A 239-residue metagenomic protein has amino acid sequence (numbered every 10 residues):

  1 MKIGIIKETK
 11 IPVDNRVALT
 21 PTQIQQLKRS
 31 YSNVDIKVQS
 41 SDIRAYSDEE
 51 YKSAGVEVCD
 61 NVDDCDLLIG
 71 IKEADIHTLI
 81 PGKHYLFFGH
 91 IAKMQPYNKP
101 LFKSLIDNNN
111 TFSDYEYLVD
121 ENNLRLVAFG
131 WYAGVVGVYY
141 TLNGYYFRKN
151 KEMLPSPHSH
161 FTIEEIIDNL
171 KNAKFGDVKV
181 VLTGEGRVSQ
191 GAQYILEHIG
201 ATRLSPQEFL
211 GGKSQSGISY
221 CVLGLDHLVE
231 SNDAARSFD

Functional and structural regions predicted by a protein language model:
K2, A74-V178: Glycine/serine-rich phosphate-binding loop and adjoining beta1-alpha1 elements at the start of nucleotide-handling
K2-S104: An N-terminal-biased, well-structured beta-alpha scaffold segment characteristic of Rossmann-like dinucleotide-binding
K10-S41, M153-D239: Glycine-rich phosphate/diphosphate-binding loop of Rossmann-like nucleotide-binding domains
N15, S47-D48, N123-R125, Q215: Short Asp/Glu-rich motifs
R16, T20, R44, M94-N98 (+5 more regions): Generic structural signal for well-ordered, non-membrane alpha-helical segments in soluble metabolic enzymes
V56-E57, N110, A201: Short aromatic/hydrophobic-glycine micro-motifs
V58, Y85, F112, S219-V222: Conserved beta-strand scaffold positions in the cores of enzyme catalytic domains, especially in NTP/NDP-utilizing
